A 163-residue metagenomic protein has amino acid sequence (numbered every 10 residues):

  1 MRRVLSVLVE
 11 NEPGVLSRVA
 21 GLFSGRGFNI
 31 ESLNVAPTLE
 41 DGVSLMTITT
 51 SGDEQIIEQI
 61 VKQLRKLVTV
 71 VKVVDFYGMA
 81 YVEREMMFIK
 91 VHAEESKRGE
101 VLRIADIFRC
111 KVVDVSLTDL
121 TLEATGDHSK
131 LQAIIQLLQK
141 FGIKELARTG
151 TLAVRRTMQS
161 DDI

Functional and structural regions predicted by a protein language model:
M1-L45, T49-I163: Long, contiguous binding/interaction regions
